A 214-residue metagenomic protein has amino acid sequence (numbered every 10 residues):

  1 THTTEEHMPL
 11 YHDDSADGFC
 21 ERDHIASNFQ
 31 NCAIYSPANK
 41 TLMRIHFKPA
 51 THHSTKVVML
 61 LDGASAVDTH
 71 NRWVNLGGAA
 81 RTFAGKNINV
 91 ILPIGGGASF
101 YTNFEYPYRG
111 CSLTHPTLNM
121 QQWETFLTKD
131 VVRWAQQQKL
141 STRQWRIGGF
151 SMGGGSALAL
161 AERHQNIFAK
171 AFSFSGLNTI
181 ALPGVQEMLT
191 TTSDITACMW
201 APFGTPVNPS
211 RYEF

Functional and structural regions predicted by a protein language model:
T1-F214: Non-catalytic cap/lid and distal C-terminal segments of serine-dependent acyl enzymes
